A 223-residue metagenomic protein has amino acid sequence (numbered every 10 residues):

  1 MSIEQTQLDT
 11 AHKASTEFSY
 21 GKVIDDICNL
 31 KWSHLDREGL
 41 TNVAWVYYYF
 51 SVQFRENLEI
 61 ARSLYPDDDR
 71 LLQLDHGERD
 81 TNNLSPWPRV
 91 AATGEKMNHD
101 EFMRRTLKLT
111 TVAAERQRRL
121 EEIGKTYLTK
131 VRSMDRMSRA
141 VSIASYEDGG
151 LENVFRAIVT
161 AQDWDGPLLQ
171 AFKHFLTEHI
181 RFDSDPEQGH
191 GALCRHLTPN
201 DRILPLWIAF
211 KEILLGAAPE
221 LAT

Functional and structural regions predicted by a protein language model:
M1-D69, V131-S138, Y146-V154, T160-Q170 (+1 more regions): Terminal targeting/low-complexity segments that flank the catalytic cores of oxidoreductases
E4-A14, R70-F175, A222: Active-site-proximal alpha-helical scaffolds that flank and shape metal-associated catalytic sites
Y49-F50, G77-T81, T126, F182 (+1 more regions): A short structural micro-motif
L72, H174-R181, Q188-A192: A structural feature that tracks compact, well-ordered secondary-structure segments with a strong bias toward
E147, D183-S184: Extended, basic/helix-rich recognition subdomains
